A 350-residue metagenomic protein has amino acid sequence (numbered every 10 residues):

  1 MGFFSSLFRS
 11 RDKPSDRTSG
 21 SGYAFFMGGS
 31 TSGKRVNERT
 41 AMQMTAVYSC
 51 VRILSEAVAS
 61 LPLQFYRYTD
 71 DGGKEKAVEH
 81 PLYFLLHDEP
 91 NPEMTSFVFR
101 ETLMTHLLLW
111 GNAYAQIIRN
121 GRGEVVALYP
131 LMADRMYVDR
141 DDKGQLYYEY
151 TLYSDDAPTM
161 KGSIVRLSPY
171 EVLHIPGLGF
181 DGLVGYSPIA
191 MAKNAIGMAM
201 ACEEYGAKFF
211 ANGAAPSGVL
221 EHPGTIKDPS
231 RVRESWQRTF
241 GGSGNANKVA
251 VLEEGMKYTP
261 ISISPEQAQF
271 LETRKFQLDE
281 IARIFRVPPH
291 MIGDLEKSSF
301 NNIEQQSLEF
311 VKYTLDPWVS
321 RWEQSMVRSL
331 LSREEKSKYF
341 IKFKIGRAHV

Functional and structural regions predicted by a protein language model:
M1-F276, E280-R283, V287-H290, D294 (+2 more regions): Structured, contiguous alpha/beta core segments that scaffold functional sites
D155-P158, G244, W318, M326 (+1 more regions): Amphipathic alpha-helical interaction segments
A195, F270, V311-T314, W318: Amphipathic alpha-helix face/heptad-repeat signature
S235-T239, E280, I284, Y313-R321 (+1 more regions): Generic, well-ordered alpha-helical scaffold segments in large soluble proteins
I303-E304: Small-residue-rich helix-loop
L308: Electropositive nucleic-acid-contacting surfaces
M326-R347: Generic long, charged, amphipathic alpha-helical segments
